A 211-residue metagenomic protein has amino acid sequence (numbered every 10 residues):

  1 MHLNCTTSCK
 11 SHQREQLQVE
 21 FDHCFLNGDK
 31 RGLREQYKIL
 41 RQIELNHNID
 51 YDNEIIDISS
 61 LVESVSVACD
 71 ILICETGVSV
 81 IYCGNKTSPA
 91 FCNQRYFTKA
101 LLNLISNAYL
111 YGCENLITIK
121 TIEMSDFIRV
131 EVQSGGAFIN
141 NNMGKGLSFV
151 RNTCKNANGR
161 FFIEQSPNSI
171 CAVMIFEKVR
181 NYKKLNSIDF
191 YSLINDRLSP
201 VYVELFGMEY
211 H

Functional and structural regions predicted by a protein language model:
N46-Y51, P89-C92: Conserved micro-motifs of the catalytic ATP-binding
D52-V67: A conserved beta-strand-to-alpha-helix junction within the catalytic ATP-binding
S79-S88: Conserved catalytic submotifs in the C-terminal HATPase_c
F97-T98: A residue-level detector for a conserved hydrophobic packing site within the catalytic ATP-binding domain
N107-Y109: Short helix-loop "hinge" at the ATP-lid/N-box region of the Bergerat-fold HATPase_c
L116-D126: Short beta-strand/loop element within the Bergerat-fold HATPase_c
I128-S148: Glycine-rich/acidic phosphate-handling loop/turn and adjacent ATP-lid/helix of nucleotide-binding kinase/ATPase domains
N156-H211: Flexible, glycine-/charge-rich segments associated with ATP-binding catalytic modules
